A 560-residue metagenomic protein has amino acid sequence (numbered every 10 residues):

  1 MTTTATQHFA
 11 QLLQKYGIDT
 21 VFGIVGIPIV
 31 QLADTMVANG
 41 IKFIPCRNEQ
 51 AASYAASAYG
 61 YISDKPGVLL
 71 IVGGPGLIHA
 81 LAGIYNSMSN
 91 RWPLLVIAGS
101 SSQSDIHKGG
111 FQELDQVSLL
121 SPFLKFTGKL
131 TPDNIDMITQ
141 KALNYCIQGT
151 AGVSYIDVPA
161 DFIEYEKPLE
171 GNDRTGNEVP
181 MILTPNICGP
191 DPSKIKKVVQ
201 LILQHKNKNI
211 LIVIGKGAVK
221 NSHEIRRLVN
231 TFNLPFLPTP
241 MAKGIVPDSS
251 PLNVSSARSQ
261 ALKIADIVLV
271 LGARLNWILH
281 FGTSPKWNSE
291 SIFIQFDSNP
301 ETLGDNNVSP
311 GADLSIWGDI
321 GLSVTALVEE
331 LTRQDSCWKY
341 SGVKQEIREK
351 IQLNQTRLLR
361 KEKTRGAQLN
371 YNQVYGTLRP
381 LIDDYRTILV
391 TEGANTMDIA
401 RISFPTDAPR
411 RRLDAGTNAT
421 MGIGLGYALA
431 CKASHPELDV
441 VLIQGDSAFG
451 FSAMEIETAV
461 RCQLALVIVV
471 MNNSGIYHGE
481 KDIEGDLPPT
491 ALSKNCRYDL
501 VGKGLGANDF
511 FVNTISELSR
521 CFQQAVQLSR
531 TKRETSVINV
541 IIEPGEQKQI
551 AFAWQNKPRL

Functional and structural regions predicted by a protein language model:
M1-L331, L381, A465-I468: N-terminal alpha/beta PP-like core and its mobile active-site loop of ThDP/TPP-dependent enzymes
T2, N48-E49, K108-G109, T184-V199 (+6 more regions): A general structural motif
T4-A5, L169-D173, N177-M181, N186-G189 (+4 more regions): Phosphate/pyrophosphate-binding active-site segments
T6-F9, I24-I27, L32-D34, E349-C431 (+2 more regions): Active-site diphosphate/adenylate-binding microenvironment
I24-G26, I44-Y54, L69-G76, P240-M241 (+5 more regions): Active-site nucleophile and cofactor-binding loops and adjacent substrate-binding regions of central metabolic enzymes
I97, D105-Q112, L262-I264, V308 (+3 more regions): Thiamine diphosphate
D157-D161, G215-K216, E392-N395, V540-E543: Short, well-ordered beta-to-alpha junction loops that form the rim of enzyme active sites and present histidine/acidic
I214-A218, K363-T364, G445-S447: Conserved short loop/turn motifs at secondary-structure junctions
